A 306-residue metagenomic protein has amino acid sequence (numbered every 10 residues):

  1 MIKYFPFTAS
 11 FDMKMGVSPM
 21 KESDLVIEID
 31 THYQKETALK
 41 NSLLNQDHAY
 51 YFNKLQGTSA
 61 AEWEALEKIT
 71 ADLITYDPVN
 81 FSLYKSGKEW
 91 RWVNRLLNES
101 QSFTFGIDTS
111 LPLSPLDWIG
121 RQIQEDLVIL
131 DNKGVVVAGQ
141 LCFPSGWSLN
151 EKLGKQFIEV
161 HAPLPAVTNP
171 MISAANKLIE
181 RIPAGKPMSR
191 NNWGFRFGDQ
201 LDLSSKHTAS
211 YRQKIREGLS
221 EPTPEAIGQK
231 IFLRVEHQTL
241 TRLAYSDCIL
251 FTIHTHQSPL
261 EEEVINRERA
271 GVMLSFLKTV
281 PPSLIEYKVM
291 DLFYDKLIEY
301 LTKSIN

Functional and structural regions predicted by a protein language model:
M1-N306: Extended, well-ordered protein cores
